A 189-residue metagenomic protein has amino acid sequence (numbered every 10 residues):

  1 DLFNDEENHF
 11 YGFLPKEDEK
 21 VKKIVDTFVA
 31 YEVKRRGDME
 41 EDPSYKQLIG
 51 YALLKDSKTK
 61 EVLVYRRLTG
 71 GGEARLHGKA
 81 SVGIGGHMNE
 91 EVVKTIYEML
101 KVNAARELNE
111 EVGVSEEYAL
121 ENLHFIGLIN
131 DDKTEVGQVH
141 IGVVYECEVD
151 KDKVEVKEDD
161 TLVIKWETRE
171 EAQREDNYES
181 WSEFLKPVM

Functional and structural regions predicted by a protein language model:
D1-F3, K55-T59, V149: Short, flexible beta-strand-to-coil junctions
D1-G12: Short, extreme N-terminal leader segments that mark the start of a protein/domain
Y11-K60, R67-G70: Acidic, metal-coordinating catalytic segment for phosphate/diphosphate chemistry, firing primarily on the Nudix
G50-Y51, A80, V102, V143: Generic beta-strand structural signal
E61-E110: Conserved Nudix-box catalytic region and its N-terminal flanking loop in Nudix hydrolases and closely related
G78-E91, G127-M189: Nudix hydrolase/Nudix homology domain
K101, E111, Y118, I129-K133: Internal, well-folded beta-alpha domain core
E116-I126: A short coil-to-beta-strand element that immediately follows conserved catalytic motifs
